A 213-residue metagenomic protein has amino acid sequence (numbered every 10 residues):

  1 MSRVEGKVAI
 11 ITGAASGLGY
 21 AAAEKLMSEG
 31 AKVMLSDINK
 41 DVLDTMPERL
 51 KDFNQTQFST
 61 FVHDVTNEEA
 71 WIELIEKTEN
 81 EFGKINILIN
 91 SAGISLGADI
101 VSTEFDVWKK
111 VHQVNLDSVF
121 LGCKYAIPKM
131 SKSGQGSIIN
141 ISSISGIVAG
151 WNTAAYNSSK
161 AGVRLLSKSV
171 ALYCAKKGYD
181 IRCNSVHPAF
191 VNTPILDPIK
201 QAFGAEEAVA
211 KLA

Functional and structural regions predicted by a protein language model:
R3-M34: Canonical Rossmann dinucleotide-binding motif of NAD(H)/NADP(H)-dependent dehydrogenases/reductases, specifically
E29-M46: Conserved glycine-rich Rossmann-like NAD(P)H-binding loop of the short-chain dehydrogenase/reductase
D99-I100, V107-H112, I138, L212: Substrate-binding pocket helix/loop in short-chain dehydrogenase/reductase
V101, V148-A155: Active-site loop immediately N-terminal to the catalytic Tyr-X3-Lys motif of short-chain dehydrogenase/reductase
C123, S159, S167: Active-site helix of classical SDR
P128, L172-K176: Alpha-helical segment proximal to the catalytic Tyr-Lys
S143: Residue(s) in the substrate-gating loop at a strand-loop-helix junction that position the organic substrate next
